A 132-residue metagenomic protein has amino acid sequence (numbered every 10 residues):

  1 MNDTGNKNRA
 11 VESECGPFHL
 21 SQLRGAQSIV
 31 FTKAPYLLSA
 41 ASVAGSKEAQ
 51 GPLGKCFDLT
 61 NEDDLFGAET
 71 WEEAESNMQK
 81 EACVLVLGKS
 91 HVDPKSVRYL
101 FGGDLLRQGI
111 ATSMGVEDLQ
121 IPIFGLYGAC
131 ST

Functional and structural regions predicted by a protein language model:
M1-F124: Conserved "HGTGT" condensation-loop signature of ketosynthase/thiolase-family condensing enzymes that catalyze
P122-T132: Cysteine-centered functional microenvironments
